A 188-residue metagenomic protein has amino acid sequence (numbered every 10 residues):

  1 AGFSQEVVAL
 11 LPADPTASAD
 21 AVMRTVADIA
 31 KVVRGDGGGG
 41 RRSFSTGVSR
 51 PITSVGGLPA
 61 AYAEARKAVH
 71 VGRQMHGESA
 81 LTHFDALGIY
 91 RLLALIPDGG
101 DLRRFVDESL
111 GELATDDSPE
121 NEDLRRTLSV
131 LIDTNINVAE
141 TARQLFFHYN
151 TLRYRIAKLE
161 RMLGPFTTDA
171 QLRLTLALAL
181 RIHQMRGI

Functional and structural regions predicted by a protein language model:
A1-I188: Cytosolic nucleotide-utilizing catalytic cores of signal-transduction proteins
